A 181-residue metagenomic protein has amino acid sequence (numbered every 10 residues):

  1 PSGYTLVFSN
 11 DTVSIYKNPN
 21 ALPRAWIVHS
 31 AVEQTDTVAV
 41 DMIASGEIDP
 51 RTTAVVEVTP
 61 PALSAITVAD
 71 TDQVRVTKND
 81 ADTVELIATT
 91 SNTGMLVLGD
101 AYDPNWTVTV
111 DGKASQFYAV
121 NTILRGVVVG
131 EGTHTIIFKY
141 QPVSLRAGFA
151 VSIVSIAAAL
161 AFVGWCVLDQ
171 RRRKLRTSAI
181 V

Functional and structural regions predicted by a protein language model:
P1-Q34, A39-V40: Aromatic/acidic, Gly/Pro-rich catalytic loop(s) in extracytoplasmic/lumenal soluble domains of multi-pass membrane
V7-D11, L22, G46-V181: Active-site-proximal, structured, solvent-exposed surfaces of multi-pass membrane proteins that position macromolecular
V40-G46: Short loop->beta-strand "edge-of-pocket" segments that line small-molecule binding or catalytic clefts across diverse
